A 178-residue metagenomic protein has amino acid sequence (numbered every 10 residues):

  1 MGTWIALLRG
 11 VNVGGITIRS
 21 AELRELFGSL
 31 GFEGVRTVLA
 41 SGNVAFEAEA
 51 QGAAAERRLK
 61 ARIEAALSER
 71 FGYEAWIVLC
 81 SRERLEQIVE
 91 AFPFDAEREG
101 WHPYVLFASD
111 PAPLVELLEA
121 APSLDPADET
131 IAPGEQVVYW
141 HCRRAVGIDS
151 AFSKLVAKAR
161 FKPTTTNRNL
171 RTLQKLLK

Functional and structural regions predicted by a protein language model:
G2-K178: Surface-exposed, charge/polar-rich loops and edge strands
